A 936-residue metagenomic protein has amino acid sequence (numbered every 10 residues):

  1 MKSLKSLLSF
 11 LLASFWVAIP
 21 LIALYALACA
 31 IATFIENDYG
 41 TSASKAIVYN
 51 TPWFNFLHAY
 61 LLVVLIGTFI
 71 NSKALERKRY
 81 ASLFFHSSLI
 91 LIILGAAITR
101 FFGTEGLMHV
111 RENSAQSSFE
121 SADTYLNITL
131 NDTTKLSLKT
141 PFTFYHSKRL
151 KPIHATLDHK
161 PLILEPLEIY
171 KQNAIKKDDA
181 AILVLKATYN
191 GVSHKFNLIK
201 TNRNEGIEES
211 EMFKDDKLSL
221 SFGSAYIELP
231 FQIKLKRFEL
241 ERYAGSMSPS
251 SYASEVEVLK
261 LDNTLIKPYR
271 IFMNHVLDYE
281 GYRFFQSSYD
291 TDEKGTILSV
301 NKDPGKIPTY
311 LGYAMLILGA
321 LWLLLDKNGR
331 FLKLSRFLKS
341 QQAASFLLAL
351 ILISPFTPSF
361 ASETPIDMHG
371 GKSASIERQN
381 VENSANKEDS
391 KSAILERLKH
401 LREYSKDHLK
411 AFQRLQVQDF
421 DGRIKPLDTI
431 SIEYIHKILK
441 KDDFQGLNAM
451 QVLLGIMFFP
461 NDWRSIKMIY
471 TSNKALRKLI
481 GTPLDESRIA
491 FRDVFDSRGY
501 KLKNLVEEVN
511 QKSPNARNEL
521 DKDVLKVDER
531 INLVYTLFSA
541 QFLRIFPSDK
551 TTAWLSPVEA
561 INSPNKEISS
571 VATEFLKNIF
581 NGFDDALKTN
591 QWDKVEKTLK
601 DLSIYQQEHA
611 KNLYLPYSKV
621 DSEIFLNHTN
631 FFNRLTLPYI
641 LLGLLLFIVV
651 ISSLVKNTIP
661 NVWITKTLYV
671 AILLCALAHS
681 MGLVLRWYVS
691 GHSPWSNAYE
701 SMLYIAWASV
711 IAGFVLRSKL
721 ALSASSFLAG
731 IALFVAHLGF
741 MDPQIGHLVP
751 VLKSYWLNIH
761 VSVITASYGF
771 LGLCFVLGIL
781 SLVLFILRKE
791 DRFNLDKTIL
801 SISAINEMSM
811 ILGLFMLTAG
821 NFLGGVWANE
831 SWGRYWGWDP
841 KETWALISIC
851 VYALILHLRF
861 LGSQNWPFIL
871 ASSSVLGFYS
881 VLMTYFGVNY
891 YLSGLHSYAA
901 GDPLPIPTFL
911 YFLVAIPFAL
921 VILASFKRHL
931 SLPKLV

Functional and structural regions predicted by a protein language model:
M1-S9, L334-L347, T658-W663, R788-I805 (+1 more regions): Membrane-interfacial, low-structure loops and terminal tails that flank and connect transmembrane helices in multi-pass
M1-Y49: Hydrophobic alpha-helical segments
L11-L12, K45-Y49, R77-F85, F337-S345 (+3 more regions): Membrane-interface segments at loop-to-transmembrane junctions
F15-F34, P52-G67, F84-I98, F285 (+18 more regions): Hydrophobic cores of alpha-helical transmembrane segments in multi-pass integral membrane proteins
P20, Y49-Y125, I297-F346, P358-A361: Internal alpha-helical transmembrane segments
L107-P304, S359-N627: Soluble non-transmembrane domains of integral membrane proteins
T133-L136, P141-K148, A155-I169, K186-T188 (+7 more regions): Internal mixed beta-strand/loop scaffold within catalytic domains of large alpha/beta enzymes
L347-P355: Bacterial N-terminal signal peptides
